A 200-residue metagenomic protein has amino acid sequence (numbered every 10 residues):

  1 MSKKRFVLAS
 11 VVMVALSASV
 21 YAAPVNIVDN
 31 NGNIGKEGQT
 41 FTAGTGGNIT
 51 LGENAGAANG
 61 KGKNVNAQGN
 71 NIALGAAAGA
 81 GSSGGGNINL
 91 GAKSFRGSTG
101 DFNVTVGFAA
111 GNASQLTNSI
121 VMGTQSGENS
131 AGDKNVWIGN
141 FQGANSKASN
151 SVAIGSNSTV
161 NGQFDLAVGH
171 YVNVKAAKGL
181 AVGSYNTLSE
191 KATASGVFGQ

Functional and structural regions predicted by a protein language model:
M1-A23: Gram-negative bacterial Sec-dependent N-terminal signal peptides
Y21-Q200: Glycine- and small/polar-enriched repetitive beta-structure motifs of secreted/surface proteins
